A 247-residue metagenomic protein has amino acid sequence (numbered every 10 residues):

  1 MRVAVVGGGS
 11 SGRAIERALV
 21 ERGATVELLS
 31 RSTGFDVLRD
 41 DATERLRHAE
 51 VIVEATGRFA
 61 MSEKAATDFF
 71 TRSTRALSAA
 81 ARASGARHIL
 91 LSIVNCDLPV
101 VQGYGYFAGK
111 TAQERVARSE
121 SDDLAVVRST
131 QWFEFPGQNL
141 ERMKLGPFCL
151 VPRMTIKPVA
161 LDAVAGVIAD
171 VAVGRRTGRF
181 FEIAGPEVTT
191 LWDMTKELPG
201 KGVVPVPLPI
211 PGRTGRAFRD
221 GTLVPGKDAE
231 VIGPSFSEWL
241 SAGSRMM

Functional and structural regions predicted by a protein language model:
M1-V3: Extreme N-terminal starter segment of soluble prokaryotic enzymes
V6, S10-T25, L98-V204: Oxidoreductase cofactor-interface core, primarily capturing Rossmann-like NAD(P)-dependent enzymes
R17-S84, N95-P99: NAD(P)H-binding glycine-rich loop region in Rossmannoid oxidoreductase-like domains and their noncatalytic homologs
T43-A49, S78, L161-A169, G233-S241: Short, amphipathic alpha-helical "lid/cap" segments that border enzyme active or binding sites
V51, A86-L90, A125: Conserved catalytic-site loops of classical short-chain dehydrogenases/reductases
T56, I89-S92, R128-T130: Active-site beta-alpha turn of Rossmann-fold NAD(P)-dependent dehydrogenases/reductases
A80-C96, G103, F107-K110: A glycine-rich, hydrophobic loop/mini-helix early in the fold
V188-M247: Mobile cap/lid helix-loop segments that border enzyme active or cofactor-binding sites and regulate substrate access
